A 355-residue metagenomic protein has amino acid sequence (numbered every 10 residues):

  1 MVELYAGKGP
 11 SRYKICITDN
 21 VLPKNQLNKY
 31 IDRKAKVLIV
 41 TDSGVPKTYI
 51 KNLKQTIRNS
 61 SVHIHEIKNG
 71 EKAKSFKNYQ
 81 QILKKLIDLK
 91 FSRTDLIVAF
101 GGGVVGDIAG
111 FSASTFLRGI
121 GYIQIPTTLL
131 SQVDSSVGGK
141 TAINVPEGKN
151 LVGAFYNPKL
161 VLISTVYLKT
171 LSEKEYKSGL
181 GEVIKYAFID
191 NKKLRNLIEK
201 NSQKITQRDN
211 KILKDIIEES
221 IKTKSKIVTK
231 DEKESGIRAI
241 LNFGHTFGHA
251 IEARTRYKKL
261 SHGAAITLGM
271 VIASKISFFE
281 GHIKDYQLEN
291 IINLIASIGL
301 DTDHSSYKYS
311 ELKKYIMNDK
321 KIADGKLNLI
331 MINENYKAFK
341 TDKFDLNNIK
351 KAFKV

Functional and structural regions predicted by a protein language model:
M1-L96: ATP/NTP phosphate-donor binding region
V2, R12, G181-V183, H282-V355: C-terminal charged capping/lid subdomain of soluble metabolic enzymes
G7, C16, N20, F111 (+1 more regions): A glycine/threonine-rich phosphate-anchoring loop and its flanking beta-alpha core in nucleotide/phosphate-binding
T18, I39, S75, P126 (+4 more regions): Residue-level signal for inorganic ion chemistry
H63-H65, V98, I123-I125, L160-I163 (+1 more regions): Hydrophobic/aromatic beta-strand patches that form the interior of the parallel beta-sheet core in alpha/beta enzyme
N69-G70, F100-G102, F243-G244: Glycine-rich beta-strand-to-loop/alpha-helix junction loops that act as flexible
V104-F111, Q132, H249-A250: Short glycine/serine/threonine-rich phosphate/pyrophosphate-binding segments that cradle anionic phosphate groups
N196, K200-S310: Active-site segments that bind and position negatively charged phosphate/pyrophosphate groups
